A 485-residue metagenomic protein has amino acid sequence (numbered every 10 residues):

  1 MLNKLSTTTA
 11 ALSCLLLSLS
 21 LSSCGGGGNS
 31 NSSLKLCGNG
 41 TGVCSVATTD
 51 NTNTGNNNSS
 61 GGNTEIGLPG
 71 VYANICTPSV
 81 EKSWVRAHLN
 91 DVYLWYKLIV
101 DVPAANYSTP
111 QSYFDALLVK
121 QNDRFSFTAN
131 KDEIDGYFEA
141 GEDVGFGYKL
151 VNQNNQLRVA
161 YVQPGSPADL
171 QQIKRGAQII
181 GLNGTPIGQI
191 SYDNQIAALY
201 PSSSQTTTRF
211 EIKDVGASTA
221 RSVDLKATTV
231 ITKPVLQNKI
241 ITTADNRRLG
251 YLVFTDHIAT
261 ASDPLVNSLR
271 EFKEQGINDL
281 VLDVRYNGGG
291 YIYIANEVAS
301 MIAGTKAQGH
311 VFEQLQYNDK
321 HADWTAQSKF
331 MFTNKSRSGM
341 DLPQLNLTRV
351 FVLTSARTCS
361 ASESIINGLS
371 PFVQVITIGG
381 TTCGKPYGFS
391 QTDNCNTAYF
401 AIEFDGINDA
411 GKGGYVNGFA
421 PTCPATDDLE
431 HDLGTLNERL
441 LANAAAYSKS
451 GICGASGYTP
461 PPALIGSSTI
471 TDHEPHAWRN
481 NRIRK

Functional and structural regions predicted by a protein language model:
M1-A11: Bacterial N-terminal signal peptides that target proteins for export
L17, S83-D91, A442-A446: Short, hydrophobic/amphipathic alpha-helical patches that form generic packing surfaces within helical domains
L19-S23: C-terminal motif of bacterial Sec signal peptides marking the signal peptidase cleavage site
G25, L36-S45, I75-T77, G384 (+3 more regions): Sequence contexts marking disulfide-bonded cysteines in secreted/extracellular proteins
G27-N39, V43-D279, I294, L464-K485: Flexible, low-complexity junctional segments that flank or bridge functional domains
N246, G250-L252, D256, T260-D279 (+1 more regions): C-terminal "post-core" interaction segments
R285: Short loop/turn motifs enriched for small/polar and acidic residues
